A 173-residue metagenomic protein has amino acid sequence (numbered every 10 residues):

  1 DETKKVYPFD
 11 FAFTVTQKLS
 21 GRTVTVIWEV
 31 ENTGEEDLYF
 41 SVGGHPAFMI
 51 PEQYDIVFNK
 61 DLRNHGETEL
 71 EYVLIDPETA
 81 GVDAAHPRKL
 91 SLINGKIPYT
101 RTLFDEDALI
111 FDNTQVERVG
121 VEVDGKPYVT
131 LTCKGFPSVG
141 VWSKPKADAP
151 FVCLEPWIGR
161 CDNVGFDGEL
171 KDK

Functional and structural regions predicted by a protein language model:
E2, N32, V121-G125, P145: Short acidic, glycine-rich loop/turn motifs
E2-F40, G44-P46: Acidic, contiguous internal or C-terminal segments within carbohydrate-active enzymes that form a structured patch used
K5-P8, E35-S41, P51, E67-E71 (+2 more regions): A short, polar/proline- and glycine-enriched secondary-structure boundary/capping micro-motif
T16-K18, G120, T132, K173: Generic structural detector for well-ordered beta-strands
K18-T23, I50-E52, D124, P145-A149: A short, structured loop/turn motif at beta-sheet edges
T23-V30, D55-K60, N64-E67, V139-G140 (+1 more regions): Short, well-ordered strand-loop elements centered on a beta-strand within folded domains, enriched for acidic residues
D37-Y39, A47-K134: Active-site/ligand-binding surface loops and adjacent short beta/alpha elements that line catalytic pockets across
P127-K173: Active-site pocket scaffolds in enzymes
